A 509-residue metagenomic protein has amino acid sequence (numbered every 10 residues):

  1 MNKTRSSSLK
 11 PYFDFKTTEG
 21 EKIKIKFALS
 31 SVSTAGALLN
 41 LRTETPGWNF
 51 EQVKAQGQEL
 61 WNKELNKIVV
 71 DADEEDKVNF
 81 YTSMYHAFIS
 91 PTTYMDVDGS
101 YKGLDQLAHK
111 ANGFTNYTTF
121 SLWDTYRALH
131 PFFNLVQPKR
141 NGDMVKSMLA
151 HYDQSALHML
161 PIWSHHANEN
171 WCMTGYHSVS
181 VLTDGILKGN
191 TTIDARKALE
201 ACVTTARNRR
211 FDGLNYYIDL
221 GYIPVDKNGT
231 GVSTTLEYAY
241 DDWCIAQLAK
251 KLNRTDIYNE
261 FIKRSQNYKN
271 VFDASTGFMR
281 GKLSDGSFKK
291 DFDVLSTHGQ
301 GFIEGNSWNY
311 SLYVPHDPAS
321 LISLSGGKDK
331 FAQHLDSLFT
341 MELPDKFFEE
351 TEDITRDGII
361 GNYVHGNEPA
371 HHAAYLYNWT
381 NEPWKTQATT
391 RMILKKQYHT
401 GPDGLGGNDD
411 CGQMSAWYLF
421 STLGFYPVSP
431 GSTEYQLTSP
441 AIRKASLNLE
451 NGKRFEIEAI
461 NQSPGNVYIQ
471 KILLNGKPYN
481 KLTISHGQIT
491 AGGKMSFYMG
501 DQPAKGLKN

Functional and structural regions predicted by a protein language model:
M1-Y117, A150, H158, T192 (+4 more regions): Acidic/polar, glycine-enriched structural segments that form the non-catalytic walls/loops of the carbohydrate-binding
E19-K22, W384, H399, Q436-N509: Beta-rich accessory regions
T82, H86-I89, S147, R264-S275: Alpha-helical scaffold segments in carbohydrate-active enzymes
S83, M148-S155, I162-W163, L182 (+1 more regions): Primarily short, surface-exposed interaction patches in extracytoplasmic proteins
I89-M95, D153-M159, R209-F211, K269-F278: Secretory-pathway/luminal and periplasmic proteins that interact with or process carbohydrate-rich
K110-Y117, H158-Y176: Aromatic/His-enriched, Gly/Pro-containing loop or helix-boundary segments that lie immediately adjacent to catalytic
N112-R127, F133-K139, G175, V179 (+4 more regions): Active-site core of glycosidic bond-cleaving carbohydrate-active enzymes
D143-K146, H165-T174, G185, E200: Mobile, glycine-rich extracellular loop/lid and propeptide segments that shape or gate substrate/ligand access
